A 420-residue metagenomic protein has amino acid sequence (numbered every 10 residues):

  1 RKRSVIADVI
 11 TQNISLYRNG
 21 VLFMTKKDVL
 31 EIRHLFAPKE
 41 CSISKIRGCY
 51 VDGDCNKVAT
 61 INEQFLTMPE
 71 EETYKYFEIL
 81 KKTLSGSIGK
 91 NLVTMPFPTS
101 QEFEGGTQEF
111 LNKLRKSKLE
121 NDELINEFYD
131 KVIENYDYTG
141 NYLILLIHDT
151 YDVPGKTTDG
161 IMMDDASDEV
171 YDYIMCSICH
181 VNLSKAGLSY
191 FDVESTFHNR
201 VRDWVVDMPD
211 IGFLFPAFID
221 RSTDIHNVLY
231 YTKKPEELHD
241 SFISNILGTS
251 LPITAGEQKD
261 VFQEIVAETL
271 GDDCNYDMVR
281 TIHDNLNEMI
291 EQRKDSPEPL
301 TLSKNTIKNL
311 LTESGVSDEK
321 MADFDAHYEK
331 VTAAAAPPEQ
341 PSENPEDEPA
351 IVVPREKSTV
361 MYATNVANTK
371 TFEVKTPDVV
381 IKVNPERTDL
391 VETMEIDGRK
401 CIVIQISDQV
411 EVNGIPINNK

Functional and structural regions predicted by a protein language model:
R1-L22: N-terminal amphipathic/basic-hydrophobic helices that include classical n-h-c signal peptides and signal-anchor
K27-I43: Intrinsically disordered, low-complexity regulatory segments
L35, E109-L111, R115, L124 (+3 more regions): Short, isolated positions in well-ordered beta-strands
R47-N368: Long, hydrophobic alpha/beta structural blocks
L146-I147, K375, K382, V403: Residues in well-ordered beta-strands of folded domains
Y362-M394: C-terminal accessory/binding modules appended to enzymatic or scaffolding proteins
N384-K420: Extended, charge-rich low-complexity regions and/or helical-solenoid scaffolds
